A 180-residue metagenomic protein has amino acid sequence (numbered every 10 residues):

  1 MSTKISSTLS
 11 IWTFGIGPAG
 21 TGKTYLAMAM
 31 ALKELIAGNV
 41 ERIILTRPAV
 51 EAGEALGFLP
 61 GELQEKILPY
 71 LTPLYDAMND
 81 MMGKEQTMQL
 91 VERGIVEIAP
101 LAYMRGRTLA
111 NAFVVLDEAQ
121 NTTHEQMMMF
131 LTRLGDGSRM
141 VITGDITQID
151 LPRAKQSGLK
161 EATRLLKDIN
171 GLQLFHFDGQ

Functional and structural regions predicted by a protein language model:
S2, I11-L116, Q120-Q180: Conserved helicase motor core of SF1/SF2 NTP-dependent helicases
